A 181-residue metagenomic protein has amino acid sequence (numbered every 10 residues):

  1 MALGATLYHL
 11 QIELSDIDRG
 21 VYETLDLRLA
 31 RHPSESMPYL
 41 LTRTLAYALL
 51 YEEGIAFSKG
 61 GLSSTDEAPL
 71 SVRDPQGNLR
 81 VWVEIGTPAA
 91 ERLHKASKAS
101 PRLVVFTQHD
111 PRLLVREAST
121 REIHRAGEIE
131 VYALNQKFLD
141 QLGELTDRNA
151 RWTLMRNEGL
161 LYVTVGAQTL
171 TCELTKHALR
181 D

Functional and structural regions predicted by a protein language model:
M1-R19, T164-E173, A178: Mixed-charge (Asp/Glu-Lys/Arg
D16-G61: Acidic-basic catalytic patches of nuclease active cores, encompassing PD-(D/E)XK and other metal-cofactor nuclease
I55-P75: Long amphipathic N-terminal alpha/beta scaffold segment
L70-V72, G77-L93: Conserved catalytic cores of phosphodiester-cleaving nucleases, focusing on short active-site segments
W82-E84, R102-T107, E130-V131: Short hydrophobic alpha-helical runs that function as membrane-insertion/retention elements
L93-S97, D110: Short Lys/Arg-rich amphipathic alpha-helical segments
F106-A118: Nucleic-acid nuclease catalytic cores
R116-T169, L174-T175: Domain-level recognition of nuclease-like catalytic cores that cleave nucleotide substrates
